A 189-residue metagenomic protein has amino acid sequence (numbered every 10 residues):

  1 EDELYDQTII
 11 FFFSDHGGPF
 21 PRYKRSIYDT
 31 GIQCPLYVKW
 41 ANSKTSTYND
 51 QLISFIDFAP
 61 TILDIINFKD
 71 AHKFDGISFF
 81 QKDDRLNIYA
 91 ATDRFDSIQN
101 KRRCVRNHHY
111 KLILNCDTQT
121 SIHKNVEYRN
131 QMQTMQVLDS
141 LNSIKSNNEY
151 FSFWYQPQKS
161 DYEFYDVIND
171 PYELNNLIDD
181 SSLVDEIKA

Functional and structural regions predicted by a protein language model:
E1, F79, S182-A189: Short, intrinsically disordered, charge-balanced linker/junction segments flanking boundaries in proteins
E1, R22-K73, I77-L86, N175: Substrate-binding rim/cap in mid-to-C-terminal beta-strand-loop elements of soluble/periplasmic
Y5-I10, D84, H108-Y110: Loop/turn elements at helix/coil->beta-strand transitions in domains of secreted/extracellular proteins
F13, V38, S54-I65, T92-F95 (+2 more regions): Extended catalytic-interface subdomain
H16-G17: Active-site metal-binding loops of divalent metal-dependent hydrolases
D29, F95-D179: C-terminal, low-complexity/hydrophilic appendages and adjacent surface loops of extracellular/periplasmic anionic
L52-I53, I168, D185: Soluble non-cytosolic domains of exported or imported proteins
L86-A90, A189: WW-domain-binding short linear motifs
